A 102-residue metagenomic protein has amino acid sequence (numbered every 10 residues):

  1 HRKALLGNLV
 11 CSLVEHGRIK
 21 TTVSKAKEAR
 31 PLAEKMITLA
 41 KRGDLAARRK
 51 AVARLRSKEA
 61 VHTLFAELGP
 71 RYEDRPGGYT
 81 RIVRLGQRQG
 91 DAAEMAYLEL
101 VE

Functional and structural regions predicted by a protein language model:
H1-E102: Structured, basic alpha/beta domains of bacterial-type, RNA-associated proteins
